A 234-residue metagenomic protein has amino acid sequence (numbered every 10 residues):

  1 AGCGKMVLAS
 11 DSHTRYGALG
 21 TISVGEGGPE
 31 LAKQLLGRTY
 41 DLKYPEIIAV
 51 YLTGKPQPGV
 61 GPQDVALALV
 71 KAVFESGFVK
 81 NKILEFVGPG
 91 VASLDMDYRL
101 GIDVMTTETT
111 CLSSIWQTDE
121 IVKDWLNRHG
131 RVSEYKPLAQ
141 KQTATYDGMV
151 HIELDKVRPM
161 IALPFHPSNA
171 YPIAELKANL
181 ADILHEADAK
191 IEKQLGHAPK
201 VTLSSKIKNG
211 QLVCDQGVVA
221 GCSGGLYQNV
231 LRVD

Functional and structural regions predicted by a protein language model:
A1-D234: Fe-S-dependent hydro-lyases/dehydratases of central metabolism
